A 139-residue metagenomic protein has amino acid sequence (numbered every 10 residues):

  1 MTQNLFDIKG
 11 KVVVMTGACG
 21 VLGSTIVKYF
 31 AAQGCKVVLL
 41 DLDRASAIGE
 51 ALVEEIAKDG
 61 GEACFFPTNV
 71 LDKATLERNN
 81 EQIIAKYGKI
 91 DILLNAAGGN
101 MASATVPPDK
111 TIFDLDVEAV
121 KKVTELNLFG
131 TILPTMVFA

Functional and structural regions predicted by a protein language model:
L5-V38: Canonical Rossmann dinucleotide-binding motif of NAD(H)/NADP(H)-dependent dehydrogenases/reductases, specifically
C35-E50: Conserved glycine-rich Rossmann-like NAD(P)H-binding loop of the short-chain dehydrogenase/reductase
S46, P67-N79, V117: The beta1-alpha1 cofactor-binding region of Rossmann-like NAD(H)/NADP(H)-dependent oxidoreductases
A63-F65: Hydrophobic/aromatic anchor residues within beta-strands of the central parallel beta-sheet of Rossmann-like
D91-I92, K121: Conserved catalytic-site loops of classical short-chain dehydrogenases/reductases
A96-P108: Conserved NAD(P)H cofactor-binding loop of Rossmann-fold oxidoreductase domains
G99, F113-I132: Catalytic Tyr-X3-Lys loop
T135-M136: A short, exposed helix-loop element centered on a Lys and neighboring polar residues
